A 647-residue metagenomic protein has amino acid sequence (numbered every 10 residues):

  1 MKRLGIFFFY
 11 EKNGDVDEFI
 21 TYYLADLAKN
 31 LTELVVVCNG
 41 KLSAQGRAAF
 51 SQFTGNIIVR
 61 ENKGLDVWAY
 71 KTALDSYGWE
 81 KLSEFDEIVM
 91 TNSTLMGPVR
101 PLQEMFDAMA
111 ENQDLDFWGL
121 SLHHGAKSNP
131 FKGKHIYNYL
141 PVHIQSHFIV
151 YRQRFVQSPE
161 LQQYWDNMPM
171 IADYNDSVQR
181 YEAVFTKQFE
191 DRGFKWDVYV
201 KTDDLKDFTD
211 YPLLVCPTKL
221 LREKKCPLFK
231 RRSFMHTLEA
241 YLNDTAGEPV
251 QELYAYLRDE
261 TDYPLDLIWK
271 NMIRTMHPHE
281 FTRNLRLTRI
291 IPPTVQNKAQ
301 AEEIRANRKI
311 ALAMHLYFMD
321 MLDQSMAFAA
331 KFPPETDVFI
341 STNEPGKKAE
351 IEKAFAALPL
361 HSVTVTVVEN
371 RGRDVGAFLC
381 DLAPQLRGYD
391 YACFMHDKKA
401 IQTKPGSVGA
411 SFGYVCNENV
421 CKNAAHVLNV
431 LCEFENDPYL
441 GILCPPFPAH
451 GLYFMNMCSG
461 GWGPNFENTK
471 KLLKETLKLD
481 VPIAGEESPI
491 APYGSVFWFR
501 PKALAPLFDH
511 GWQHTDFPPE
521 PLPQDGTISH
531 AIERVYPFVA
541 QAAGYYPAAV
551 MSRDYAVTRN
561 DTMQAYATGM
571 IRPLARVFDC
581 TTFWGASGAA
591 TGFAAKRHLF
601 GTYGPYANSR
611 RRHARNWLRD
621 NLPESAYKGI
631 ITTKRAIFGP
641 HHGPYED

Functional and structural regions predicted by a protein language model:
M1-D647: ER/Golgi luminal nucleotide-sugar-dependent glycosyltransferases, focusing on the catalytic module
